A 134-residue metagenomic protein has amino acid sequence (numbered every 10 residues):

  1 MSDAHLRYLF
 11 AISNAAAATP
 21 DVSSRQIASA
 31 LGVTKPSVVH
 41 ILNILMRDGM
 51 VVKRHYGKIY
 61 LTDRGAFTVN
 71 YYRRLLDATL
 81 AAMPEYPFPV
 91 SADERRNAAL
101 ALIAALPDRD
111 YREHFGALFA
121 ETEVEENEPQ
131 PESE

Functional and structural regions predicted by a protein language model:
M1-V33: N-terminal helix-turn-helix DNA-binding core of bacterial DNA-binding proteins
V22, L76-A78, R96-N97: A generic alpha-helix surface/boundary motif
P36-V39: Key DNA-contact positions within bacterial/archaeal DNA-binding proteins
L42-N43: Short, hydrophobic-biased segments on the C-terminal half of alpha helices that form "recognition helices"
M46-H55: A short, conserved structural fragment
G57-L75: Basic, amphipathic "hinge/linker" alpha-helix immediately C-terminal to the N-terminal HTH DNA-binding motif
Y72-P87: Alpha-helical linker/hinge and terminal dimerization helices associated with HTH transcriptional regulators
R96-E134: C-terminal regulatory/oligomerization modules of transcriptional regulators
